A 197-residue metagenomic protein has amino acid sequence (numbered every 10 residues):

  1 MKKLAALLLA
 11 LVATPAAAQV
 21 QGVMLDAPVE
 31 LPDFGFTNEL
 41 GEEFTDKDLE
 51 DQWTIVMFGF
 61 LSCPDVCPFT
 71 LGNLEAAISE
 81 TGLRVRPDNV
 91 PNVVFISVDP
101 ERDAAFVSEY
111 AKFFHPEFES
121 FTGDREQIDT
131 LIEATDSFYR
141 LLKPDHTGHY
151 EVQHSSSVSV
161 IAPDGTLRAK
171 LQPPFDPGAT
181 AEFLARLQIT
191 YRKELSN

Functional and structural regions predicted by a protein language model:
L4-V12: Sec-dependent N-terminal signal peptides
A13-A17: N-terminal signal peptide c-region/cleavage motif recognized by signal peptidases
Q19-K47: N-terminal "domain-start" segment that seeds a small globular fold
L31-P32, W53-T54, S155-S157: Short loop/turn microsegments at loop-to-beta-strand junctions
D46-T70, L74: Short active-site neighborhood of thiol/selenol oxidoreductases, capturing the structured segment around
F69-L131: Structural microenvironment flanking redox-active thiols in thiol-disulfide oxidoreductases
E117-F118, E133-L141, Q153-S159: Structural micro-motif
P144-N197: Thiol-/selenol-based redox modules, centered on thioredoxin-like and closely related oxidoreductase domains
